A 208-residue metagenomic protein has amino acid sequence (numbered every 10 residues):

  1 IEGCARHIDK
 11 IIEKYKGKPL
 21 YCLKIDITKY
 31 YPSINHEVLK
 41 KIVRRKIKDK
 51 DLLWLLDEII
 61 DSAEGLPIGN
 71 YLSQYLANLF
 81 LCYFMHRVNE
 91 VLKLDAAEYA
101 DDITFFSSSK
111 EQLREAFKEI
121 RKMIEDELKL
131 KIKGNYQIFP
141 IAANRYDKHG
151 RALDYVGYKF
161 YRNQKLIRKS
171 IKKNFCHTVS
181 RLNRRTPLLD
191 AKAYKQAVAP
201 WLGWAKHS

Functional and structural regions predicted by a protein language model:
I1-A5: Amphipathic alpha-helical oligomerization segments
R6-A100, T104-E125, L130, N135 (+5 more regions): Conserved polymerase palm-domain catalytic core
G150, D154-S208: Active-site and adjacent loop segments of nucleotide-processing enzymes that use two-metal-ion phosphate chemistry
